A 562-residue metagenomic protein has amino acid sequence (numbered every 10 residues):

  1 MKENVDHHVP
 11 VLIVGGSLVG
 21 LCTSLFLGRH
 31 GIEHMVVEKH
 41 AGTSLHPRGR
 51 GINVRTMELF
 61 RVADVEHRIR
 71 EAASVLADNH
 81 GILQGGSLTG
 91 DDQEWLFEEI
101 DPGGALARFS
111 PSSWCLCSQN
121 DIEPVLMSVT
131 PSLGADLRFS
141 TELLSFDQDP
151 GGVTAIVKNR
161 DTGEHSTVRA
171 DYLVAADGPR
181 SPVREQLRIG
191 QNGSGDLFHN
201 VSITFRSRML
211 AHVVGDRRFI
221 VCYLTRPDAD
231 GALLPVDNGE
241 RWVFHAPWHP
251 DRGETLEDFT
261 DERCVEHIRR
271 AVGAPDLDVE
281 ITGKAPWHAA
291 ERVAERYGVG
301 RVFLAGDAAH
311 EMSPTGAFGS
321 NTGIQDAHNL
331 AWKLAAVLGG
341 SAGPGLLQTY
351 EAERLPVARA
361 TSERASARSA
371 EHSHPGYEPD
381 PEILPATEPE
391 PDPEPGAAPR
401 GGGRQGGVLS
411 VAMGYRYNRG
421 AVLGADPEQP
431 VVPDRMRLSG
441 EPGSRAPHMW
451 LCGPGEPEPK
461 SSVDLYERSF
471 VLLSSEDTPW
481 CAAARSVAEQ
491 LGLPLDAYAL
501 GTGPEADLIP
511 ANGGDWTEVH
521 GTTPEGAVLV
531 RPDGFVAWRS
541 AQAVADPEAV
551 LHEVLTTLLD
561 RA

Functional and structural regions predicted by a protein language model:
D6-V36: N-terminal Rossmann-like FAD-binding beta1-loop-alpha1 element of flavoenzymes
H7-V9, T162-Y172: Core beta-strand elements of the Rossmann-like FAD/NAD(P) dinucleotide-binding domain in flavoenzyme oxidoreductases
V14, V168-G178: Short hydrophobic core segments
G15-S24, L126, A175, I281 (+6 more regions): Conserved mid-domain beta->alpha element of the FAD-binding
L45-P131, T225: Active-site-adjacent segment of FAD-dependent monooxygenases/related oxidoreductases
G90-D121, M127, E164, V214-G215 (+1 more regions): Conserved FAD/dinucleotide-binding core of flavoprotein oxidoreductases
F139-V153: A conserved short coil-to-beta-strand element within the FAD-binding core of flavoproteins
A175-I189: Flavin (primarily FAD) binding-site architecture
